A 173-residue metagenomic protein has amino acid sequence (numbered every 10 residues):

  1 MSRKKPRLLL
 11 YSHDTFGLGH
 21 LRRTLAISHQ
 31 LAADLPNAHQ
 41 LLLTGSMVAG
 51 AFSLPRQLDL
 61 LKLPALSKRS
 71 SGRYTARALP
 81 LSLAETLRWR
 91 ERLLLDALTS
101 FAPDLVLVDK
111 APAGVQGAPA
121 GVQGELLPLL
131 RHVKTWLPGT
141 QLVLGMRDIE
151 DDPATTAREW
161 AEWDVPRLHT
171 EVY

Functional and structural regions predicted by a protein language model:
M1-R7: Positively charged, low-complexity intrinsically disordered leader regions
P6, A102-D104, T170-Y173: Conserved acidic residues
P6, S12, Q30, D34-E85 (+1 more regions): Conserved nucleotide-sugar phosphate-binding/catalytic loop shared by glycosyltransferases and other
L9, H39-L41, L105, Q141-V143: A structural signal for isolated positions on well-ordered beta-strands in alpha/beta enzyme cores
S12-L25: A short, glycine/small-residue-rich beta-strand->loop->alpha-helix junction that serves as a flexible
H13, A111, M146-I149: Histidine-centered beta-alpha loop that forms part of the nucleotide-sugar donor binding/catalytic region in diverse
A76-V115, P119-A120: Conserved nucleotide-sugar donor-binding subdomain of glycosyltransferases
A120, L127-Y173: Active-site-proximal region of nucleotide-activated glycan assembly enzymes, centered on histidine/acidic-rich loops
